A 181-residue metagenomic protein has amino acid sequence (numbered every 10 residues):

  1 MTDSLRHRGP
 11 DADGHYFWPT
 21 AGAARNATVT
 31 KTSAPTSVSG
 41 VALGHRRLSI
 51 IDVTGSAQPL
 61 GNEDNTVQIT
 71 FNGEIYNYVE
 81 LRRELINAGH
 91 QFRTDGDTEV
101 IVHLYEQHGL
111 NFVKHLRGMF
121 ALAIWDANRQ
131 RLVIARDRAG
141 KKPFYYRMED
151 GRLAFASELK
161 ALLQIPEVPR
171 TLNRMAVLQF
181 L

Functional and structural regions predicted by a protein language model:
M1-L181: Cysteine-centered catalytic environments shared across enzyme families
